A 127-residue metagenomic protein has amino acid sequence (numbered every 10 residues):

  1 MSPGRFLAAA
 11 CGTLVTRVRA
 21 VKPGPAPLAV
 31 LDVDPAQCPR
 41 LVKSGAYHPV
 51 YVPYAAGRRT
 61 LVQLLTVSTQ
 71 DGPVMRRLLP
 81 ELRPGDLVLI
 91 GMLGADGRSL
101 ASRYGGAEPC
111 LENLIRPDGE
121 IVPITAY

Functional and structural regions predicted by a protein language model:
M1-Y127: Charged (often Lys/Glu-rich) extended helix/loop segments that serve as interaction or gating elements
